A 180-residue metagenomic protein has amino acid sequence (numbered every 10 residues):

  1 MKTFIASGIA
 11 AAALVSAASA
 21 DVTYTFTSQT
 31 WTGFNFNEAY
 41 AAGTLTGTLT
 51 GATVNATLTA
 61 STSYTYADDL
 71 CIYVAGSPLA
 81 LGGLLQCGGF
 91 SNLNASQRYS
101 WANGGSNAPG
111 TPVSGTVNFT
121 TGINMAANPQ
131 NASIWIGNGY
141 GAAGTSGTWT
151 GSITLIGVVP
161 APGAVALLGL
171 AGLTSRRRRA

Functional and structural regions predicted by a protein language model:
M1-F4, R176-A180: Positively charged n-region of N-terminal signal peptides that target proteins for export
F4-S7, D21: RTX-like calcium-binding, glycine/aspartate-rich low-complexity repeat tracts
S7-A13: Bacterial N-terminal signal peptides
V15-D21: Sec/Tat signal peptide C-region and signal peptidase I cleavage site
D21-V158: Mature extracellular "passenger" or substrate-interacting domains of secreted, surface-exposed proteins
V159-R176: A short, hydrophobic C-terminal helix/tail in secreted or cell-surface proteins
